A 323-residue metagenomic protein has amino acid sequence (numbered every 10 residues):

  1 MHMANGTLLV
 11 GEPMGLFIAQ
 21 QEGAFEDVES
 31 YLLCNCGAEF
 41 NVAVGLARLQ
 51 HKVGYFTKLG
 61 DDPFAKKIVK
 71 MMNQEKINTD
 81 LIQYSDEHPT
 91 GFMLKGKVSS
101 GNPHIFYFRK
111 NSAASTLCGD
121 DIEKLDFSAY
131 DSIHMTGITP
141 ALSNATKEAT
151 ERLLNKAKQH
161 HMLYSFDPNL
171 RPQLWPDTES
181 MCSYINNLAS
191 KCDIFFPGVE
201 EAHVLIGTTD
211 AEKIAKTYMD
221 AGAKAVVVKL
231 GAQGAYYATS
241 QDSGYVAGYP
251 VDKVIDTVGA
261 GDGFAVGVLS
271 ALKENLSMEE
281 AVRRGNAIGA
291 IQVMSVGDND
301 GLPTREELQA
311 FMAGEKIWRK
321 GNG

Functional and structural regions predicted by a protein language model:
M1-N78, R319, G323: Glycine-rich phosphate/adenosyl-contacting loop at the front of the ribokinase-like
H2-N5, N155, T209-G323: Conserved phosphate-binding/catalytic region of the ribokinase-like
L46, G198, G261: Short, conserved phosphate/pyrophosphate- and ester-handling motifs at nucleotide-, phospho-/glycolipid
A47, N73, N155-Q159, A189: Anion (oxyanion) recognition and catalysis
K52-G137, Q309-G323: Conserved N-terminal subdomain of the carbohydrate kinase-like
H160, P172-S243: Conserved phosphate/ATP/ADP-binding segment of small-molecule kinases
L163-P168: Short beta-strand/loop segments at the ligand-binding rim of alpha/beta enzyme cores
